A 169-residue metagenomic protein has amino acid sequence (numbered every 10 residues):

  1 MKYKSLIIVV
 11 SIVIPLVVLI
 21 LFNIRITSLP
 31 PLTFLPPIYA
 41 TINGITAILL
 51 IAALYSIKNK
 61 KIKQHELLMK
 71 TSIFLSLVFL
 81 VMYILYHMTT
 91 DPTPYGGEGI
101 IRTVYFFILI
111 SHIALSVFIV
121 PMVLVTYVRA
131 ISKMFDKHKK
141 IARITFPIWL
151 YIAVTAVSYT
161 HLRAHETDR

Functional and structural regions predicted by a protein language model:
M1-V10: N-terminal membrane topogenic signal
I12-I26: Alpha-helical transmembrane segments of multi-pass membrane proteins
I24-L32, D91-G99: Membrane-interface helix termini and inter-helical loops of multi-pass transporters
T33-I38, G99-I113: Short aromatic-rich membrane-water interface segments that cap or initiate transmembrane helices in multi-pass membrane
I62-L75, I141-T145: Interfacial segments of alpha-helical transmembrane regions
V78-T90, T155-Y159: C-terminal TM-helix exit segments that contain a strictly Trp-centered aromatic cap at the helix terminus
K133-L150: Interfacial loop-to-transmembrane junctions
T160-T167: Conserved small/polar residues in nucleotide/adenosyl-binding loops
